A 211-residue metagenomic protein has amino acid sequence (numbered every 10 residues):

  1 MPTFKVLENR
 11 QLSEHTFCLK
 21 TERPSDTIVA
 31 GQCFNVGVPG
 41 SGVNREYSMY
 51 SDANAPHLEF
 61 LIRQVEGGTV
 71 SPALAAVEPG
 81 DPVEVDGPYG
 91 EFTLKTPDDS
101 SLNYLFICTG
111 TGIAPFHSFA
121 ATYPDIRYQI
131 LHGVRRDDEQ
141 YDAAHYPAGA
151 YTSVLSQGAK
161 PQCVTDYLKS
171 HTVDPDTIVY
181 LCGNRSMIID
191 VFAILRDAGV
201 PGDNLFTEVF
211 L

Functional and structural regions predicted by a protein language model:
P2-D81, D86: Ferredoxin-reductase
T69-L211: FNR/FR-type flavoprotein reductase catalytic core
